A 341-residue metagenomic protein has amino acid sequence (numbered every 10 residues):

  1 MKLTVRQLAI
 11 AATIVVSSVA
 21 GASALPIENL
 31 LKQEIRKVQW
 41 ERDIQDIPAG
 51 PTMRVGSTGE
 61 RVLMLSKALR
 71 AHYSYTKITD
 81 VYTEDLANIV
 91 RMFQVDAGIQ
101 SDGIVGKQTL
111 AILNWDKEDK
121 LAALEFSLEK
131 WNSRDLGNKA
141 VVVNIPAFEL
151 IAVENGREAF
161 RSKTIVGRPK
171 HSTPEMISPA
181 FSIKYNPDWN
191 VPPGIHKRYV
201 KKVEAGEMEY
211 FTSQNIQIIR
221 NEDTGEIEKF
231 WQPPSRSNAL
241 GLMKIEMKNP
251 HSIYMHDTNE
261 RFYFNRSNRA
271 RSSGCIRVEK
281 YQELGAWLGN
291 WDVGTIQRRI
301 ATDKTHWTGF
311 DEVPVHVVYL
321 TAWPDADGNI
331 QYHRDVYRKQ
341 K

Functional and structural regions predicted by a protein language model:
M1-A9: Bacterial N-terminal signal peptides that target proteins for export
A9-S18: Bacterial N-terminal signal peptides
V19, L25-G50, S57-A71, E84 (+3 more regions): Well-ordered beta-sheet/strand-loop patches within structured domains
Y73-Y75: Solvent-exposed N-terminal domain segments of exported/luminal and surface proteins
G103: EF-hand and EF-hand-like Ca2+-sensor regions
